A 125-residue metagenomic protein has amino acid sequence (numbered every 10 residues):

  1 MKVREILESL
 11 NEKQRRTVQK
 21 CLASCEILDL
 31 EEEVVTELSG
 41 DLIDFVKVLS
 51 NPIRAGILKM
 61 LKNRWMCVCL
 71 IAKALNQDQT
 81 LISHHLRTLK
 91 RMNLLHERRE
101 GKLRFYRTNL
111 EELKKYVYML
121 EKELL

Functional and structural regions predicted by a protein language model:
M1-V48: N-terminal leader segment of winged-helix/HTH proteins
L42, F105-L125: Conserved segment of winged-helix/HTH DNA-binding domains
K47, G56-K59, K90: A cross-family signal for key residues in well-ordered alpha-helices that form functional helical elements
P52-A55, N63-C69: Short capping segments at the starts of secondary-structure elements
M60, A74: Residues within the alpha-helical elements of helix-turn-helix
R64, D78-L81: Helix-turn-helix DNA-binding motif, specifically the short coil turn and the N-cap/start of the second
H85: Residues within the DNA-recognition helix of helix-turn-helix
K90-E100: Beta-hairpin "wing" of winged helix-turn-helix
